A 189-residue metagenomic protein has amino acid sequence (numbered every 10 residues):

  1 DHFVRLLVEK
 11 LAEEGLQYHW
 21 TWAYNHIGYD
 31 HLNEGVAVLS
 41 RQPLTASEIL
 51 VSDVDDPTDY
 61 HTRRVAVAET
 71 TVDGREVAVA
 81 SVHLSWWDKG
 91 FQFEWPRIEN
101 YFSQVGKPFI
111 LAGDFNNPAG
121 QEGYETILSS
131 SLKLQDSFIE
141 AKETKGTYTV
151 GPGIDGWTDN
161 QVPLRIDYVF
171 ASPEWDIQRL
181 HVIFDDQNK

Functional and structural regions predicted by a protein language model:
D1-E76, R179-I183: Structured beta-strand-rich core segments of catalytic domains in phosphoester-bond hydrolases
F3, L7, F91-I98, G120-G123: Stable alpha-helical elements in mature extracytoplasmic
G15, A68, E94-F102: Generic hydrophobic alpha-helical segments
H19, A78, P108-I110: Proline-centered loop/turn at the N-terminus of a beta-strand
V82-L84, G113-F115: Active-site metal-binding loops of divalent metal-dependent hydrolases
D88-K89, N100-F109, N116-K189: Metal-dependent phosphoester-hydrolase catalytic domains
